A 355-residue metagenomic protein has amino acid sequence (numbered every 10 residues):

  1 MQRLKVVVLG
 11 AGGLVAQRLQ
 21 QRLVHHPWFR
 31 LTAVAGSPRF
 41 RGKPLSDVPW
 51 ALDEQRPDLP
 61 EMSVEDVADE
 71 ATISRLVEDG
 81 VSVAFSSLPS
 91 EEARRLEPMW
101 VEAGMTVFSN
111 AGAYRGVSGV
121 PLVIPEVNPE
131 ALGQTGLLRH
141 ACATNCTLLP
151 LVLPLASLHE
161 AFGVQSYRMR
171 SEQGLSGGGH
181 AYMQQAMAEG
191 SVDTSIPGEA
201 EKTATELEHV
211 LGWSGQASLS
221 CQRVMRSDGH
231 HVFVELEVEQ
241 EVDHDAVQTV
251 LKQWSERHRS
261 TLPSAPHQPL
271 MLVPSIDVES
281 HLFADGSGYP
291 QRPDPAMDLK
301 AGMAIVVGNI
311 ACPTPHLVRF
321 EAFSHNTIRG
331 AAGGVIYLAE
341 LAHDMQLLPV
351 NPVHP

Functional and structural regions predicted by a protein language model:
M1-V192, Q216, I305, I310-C312 (+2 more regions): N-terminal Rossmann-like NAD(P) cofactor-binding subdomain of oxidoreductases, focused on the glycine-rich
S176-P355: Charged docking surfaces used in two-component/phosphorelay signaling
